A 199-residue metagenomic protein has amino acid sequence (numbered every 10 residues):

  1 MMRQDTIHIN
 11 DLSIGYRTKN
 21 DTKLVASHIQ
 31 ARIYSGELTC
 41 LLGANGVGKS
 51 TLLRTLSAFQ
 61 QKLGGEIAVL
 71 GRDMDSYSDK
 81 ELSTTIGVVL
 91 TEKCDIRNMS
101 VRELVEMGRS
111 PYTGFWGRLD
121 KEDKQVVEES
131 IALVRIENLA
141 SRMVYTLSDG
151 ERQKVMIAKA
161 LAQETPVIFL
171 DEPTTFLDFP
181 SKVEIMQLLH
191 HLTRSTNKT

Functional and structural regions predicted by a protein language model:
I7, L24-S27: Conserved structural motif at the start of ABC-family nucleotide-binding domains
L42-A44: The feature captures the beta-strand-to-loop junction immediately N-terminal to the Walker
S57: Helix-to-loop junction immediately C-terminal to a conserved catalytic motif
G65-D73, L82: Conserved ABC transporter NBD signature motif
E106, K121-L139, E164: Conserved ABC ATPase "signature" region
R118, M143-L147, E151: Conserved ABC ATPase signature
I168-E172: Catalytic Walker B motif of ABC-type/P-loop ATPase nucleotide-binding domains
